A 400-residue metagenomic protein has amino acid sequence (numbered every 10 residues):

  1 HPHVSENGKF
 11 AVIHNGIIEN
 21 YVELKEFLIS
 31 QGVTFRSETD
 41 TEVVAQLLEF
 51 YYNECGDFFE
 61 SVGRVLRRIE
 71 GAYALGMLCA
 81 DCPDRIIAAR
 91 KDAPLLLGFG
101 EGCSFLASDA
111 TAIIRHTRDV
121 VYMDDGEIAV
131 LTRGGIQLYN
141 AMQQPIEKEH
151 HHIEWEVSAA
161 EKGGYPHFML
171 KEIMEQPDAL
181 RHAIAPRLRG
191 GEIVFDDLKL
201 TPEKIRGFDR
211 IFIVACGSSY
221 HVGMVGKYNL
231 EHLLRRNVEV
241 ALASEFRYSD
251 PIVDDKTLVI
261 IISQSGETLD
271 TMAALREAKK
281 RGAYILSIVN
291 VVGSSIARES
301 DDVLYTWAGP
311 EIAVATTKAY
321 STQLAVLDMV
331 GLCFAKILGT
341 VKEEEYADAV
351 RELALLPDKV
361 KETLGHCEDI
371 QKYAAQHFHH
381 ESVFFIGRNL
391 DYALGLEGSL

Functional and structural regions predicted by a protein language model:
H1-P166, K171, E175-R210, Y248 (+3 more regions): Conserved short alpha-helical segments that host acidic/polar catalytic motifs at enzyme active sites
N7, T117, F208, K256 (+2 more regions): Short, well-ordered alpha-helix to beta-strand connector turns
A11, I87, F212, L258-I260 (+1 more regions): Conserved beta-strand elements of the Class I
I17, Y21, S37-T41, C55-V62 (+16 more regions): Generic structural signal for well-ordered, non-membrane alpha-helical segments in soluble metabolic enzymes
N20, D84-R85, L95-L96, I114 (+8 more regions): Flexible loop/turn segments at secondary-structure boundaries
L47-Y52, L258-S263, L356-V360: Short, basic, glycine/proline-bearing loop/turn elements
Q176-L180, I184-F212, D302-L400: Active-site phosphate/pyrophosphate-binding segments
R206-L355: Glycine-rich phosphate-binding loops that contact phosphosugars or nucleotide phosphates
